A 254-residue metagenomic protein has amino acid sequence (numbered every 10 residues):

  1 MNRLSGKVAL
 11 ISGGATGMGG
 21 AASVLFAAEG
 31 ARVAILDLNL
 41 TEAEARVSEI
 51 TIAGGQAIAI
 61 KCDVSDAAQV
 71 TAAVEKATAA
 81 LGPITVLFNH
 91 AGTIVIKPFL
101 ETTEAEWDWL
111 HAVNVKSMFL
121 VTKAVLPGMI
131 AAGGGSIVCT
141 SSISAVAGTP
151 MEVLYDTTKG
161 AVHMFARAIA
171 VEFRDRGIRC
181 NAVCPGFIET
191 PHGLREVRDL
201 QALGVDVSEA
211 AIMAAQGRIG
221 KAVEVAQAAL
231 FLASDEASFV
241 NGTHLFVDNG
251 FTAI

Functional and structural regions predicted by a protein language model:
L4-A34: Canonical Rossmann dinucleotide-binding motif of NAD(H)/NADP(H)-dependent dehydrogenases/reductases, specifically
L81, F119-L120, G134, R218-V247 (+1 more regions): C-terminal substrate-recognition "lid" of short-chain dehydrogenase/reductases
K97-L100, A147-V153, D175-R176, G217 (+1 more regions): Active-site loop immediately N-terminal to the catalytic Tyr-X3-Lys motif of short-chain dehydrogenase/reductase
P98-F99, E106-H111, A210: Substrate-binding pocket helix/loop in short-chain dehydrogenase/reductase
T122, T158, A166: Active-site helix of classical SDR
P127, V171-D175, S238: Alpha-helical segment proximal to the catalytic Tyr-Lys
S142: Residue(s) in the substrate-gating loop at a strand-loop-helix junction that position the organic substrate next
